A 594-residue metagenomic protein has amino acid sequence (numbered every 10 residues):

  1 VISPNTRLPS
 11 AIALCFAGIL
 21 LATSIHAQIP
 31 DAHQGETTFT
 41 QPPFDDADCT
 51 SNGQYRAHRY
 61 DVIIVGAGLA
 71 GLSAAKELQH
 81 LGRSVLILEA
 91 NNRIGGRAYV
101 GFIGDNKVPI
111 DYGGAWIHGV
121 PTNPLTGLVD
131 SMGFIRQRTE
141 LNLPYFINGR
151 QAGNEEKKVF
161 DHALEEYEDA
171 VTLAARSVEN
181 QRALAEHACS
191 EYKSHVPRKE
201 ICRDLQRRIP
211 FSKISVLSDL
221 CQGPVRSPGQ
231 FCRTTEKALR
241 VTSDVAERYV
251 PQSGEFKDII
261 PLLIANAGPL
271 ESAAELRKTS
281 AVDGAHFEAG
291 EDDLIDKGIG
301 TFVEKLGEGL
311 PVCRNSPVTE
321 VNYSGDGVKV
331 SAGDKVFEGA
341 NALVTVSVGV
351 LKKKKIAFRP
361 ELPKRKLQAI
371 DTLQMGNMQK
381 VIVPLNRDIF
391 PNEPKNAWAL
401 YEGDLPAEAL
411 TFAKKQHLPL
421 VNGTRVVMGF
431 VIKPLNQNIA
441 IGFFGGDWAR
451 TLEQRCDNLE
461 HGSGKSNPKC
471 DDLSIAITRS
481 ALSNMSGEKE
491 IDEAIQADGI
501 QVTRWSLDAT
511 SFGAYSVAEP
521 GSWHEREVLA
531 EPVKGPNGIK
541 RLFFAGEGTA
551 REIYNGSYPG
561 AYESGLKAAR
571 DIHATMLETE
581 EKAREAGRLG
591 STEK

Functional and structural regions predicted by a protein language model:
V1-T6: N-terminal secretory signal peptides that target proteins for export/translocation
L8-A17, S24-K594: FAD-dinucleotide binding site
